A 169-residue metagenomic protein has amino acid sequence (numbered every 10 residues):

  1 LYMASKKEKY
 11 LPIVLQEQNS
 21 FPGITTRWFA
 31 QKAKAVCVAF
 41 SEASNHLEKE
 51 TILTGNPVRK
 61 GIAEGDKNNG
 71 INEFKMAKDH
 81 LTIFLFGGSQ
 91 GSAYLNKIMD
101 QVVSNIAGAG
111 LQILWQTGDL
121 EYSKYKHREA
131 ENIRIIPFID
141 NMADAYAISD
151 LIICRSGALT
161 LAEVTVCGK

Functional and structural regions predicted by a protein language model:
L1-M3: N-terminal active-site wall of soluble small-molecule enzyme domains
S5-N68, M76: Active-site-proximal region of nucleotide-activated glycan assembly enzymes, centered on histidine/acidic-rich loops
K7-E8, Q31-K32, G70, D100-S104 (+1 more regions): Glycine-rich, phosphate-binding/catalytic loops in enzymes
L11-P12, D150-L151, G168-K169: Structural loop-to-beta junction motif characteristic of Rossmann-like glycosyltransferase folds
E17, R155-G157, G168-K169: Alpha-helical hinge/cap motifs
V38, C154-R155: Short beta-strand scaffold positions
N69, M76-C154, L161: Donor-nucleotide binding loops and adjacent catalytic segments primarily of GT-B fold Leloir glycosyltransferases
